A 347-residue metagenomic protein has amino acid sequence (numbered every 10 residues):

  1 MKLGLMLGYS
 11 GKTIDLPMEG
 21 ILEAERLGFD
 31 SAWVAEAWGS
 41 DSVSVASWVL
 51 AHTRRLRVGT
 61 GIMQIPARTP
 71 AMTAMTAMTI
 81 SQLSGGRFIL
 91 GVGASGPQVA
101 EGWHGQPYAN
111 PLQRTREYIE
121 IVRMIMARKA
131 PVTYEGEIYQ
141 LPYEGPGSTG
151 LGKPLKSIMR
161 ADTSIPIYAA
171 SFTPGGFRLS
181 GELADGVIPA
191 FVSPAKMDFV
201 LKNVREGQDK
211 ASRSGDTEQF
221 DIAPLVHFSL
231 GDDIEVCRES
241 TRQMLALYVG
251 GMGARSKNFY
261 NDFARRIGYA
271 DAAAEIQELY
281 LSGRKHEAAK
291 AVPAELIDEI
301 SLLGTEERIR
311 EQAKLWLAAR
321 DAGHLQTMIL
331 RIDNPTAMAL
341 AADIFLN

Functional and structural regions predicted by a protein language model:
M1-N347: Active-site-adjacent structural elements that line small-molecule/cofactor binding pockets in enzymes
